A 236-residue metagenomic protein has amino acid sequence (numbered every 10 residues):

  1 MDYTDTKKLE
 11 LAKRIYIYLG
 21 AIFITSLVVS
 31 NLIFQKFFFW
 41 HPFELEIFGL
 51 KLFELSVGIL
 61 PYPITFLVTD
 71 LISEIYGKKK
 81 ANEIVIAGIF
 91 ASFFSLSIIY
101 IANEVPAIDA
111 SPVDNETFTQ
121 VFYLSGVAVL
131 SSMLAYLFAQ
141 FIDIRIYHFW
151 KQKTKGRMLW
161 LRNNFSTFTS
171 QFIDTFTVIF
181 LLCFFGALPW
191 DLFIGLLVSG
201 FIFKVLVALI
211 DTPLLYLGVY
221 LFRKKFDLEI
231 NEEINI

Functional and structural regions predicted by a protein language model:
D5-A21: N-terminal membrane topogenic signal
I24-W40: Alpha-helical transmembrane segments of multi-pass membrane proteins
L60-L71: Central hydrophobic cores of alpha-helical transmembrane segments in multi-pass inner-membrane proteins across all
G88-I89, L137, W160-F172, L197-K204: Transmembrane helix-bundle signature of multi-pass membrane transporters/permeases
S92-S111, S132, Y136, Q140: Transmembrane alpha-helix/helix-exit interface in multi-pass inner-membrane proteins
I101-V127: Membrane-interface interhelical connector segments
W150-N163: Membrane interface segments of multi-pass transport proteins and intramembrane proteases
L221-I236: Short, highly charged, low-complexity non-transmembrane loops/tails of multi-pass membrane proteins
